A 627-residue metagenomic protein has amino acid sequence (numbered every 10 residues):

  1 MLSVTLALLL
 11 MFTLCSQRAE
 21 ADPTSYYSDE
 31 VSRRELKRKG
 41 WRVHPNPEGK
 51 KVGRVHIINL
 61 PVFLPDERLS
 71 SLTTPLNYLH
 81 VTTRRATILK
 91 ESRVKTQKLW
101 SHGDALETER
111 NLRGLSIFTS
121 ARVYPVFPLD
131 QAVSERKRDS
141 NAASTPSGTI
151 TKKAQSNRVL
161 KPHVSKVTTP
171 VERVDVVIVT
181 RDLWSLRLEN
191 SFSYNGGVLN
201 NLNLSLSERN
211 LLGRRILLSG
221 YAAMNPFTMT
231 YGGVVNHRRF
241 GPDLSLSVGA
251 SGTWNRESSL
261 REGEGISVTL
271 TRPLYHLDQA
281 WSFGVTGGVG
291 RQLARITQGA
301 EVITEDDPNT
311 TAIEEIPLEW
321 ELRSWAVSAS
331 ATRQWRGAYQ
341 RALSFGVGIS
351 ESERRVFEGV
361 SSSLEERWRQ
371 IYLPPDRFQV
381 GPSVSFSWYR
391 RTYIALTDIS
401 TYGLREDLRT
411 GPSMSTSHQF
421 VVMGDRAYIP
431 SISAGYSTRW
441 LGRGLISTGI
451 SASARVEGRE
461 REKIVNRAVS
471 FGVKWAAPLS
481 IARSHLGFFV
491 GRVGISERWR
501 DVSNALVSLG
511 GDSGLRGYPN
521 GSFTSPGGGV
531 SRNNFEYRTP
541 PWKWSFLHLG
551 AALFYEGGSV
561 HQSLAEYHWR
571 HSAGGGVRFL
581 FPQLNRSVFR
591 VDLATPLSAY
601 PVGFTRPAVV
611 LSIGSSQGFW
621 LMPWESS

Functional and structural regions predicted by a protein language model:
A21-G196, N200, S205-S207, S219-H237 (+3 more regions): Periplasmic polypeptide-binding modules associated with outer-membrane biogenesis and secretion
G49-K51, E172-V174, W184-L188, N200 (+16 more regions): Outer-envelope beta-barrel architecture signal
I58, V126, S191-N195, S207-R209 (+18 more regions): Outer-membrane beta-barrel pore domains and translocons
E91-S92, S413-S627: C-terminal transmembrane beta-barrel domains of outer membrane proteins
R181-L186, R209-R215, P242-S251, G265 (+8 more regions): Flexible, solvent-exposed coil segments and beta strand-coil junctions, predominantly the extracellular/periplasmic
Y194-V198, A223-N225, S258-E262, P317-R323 (+7 more regions): Replace "Gram-negative outer membrane beta-barrel proteins" with "bacterial and organellar outer membrane beta-barrel
T230-N236, S258-G265, T271, G284-T286 (+9 more regions): Outer-membrane beta-barrel translocator domains and adjoining extracellular loop/strand segments of Gram-negative
Y231-E358, R369: Transmembrane beta-barrel wall of Gram-negative outer-membrane proteins
